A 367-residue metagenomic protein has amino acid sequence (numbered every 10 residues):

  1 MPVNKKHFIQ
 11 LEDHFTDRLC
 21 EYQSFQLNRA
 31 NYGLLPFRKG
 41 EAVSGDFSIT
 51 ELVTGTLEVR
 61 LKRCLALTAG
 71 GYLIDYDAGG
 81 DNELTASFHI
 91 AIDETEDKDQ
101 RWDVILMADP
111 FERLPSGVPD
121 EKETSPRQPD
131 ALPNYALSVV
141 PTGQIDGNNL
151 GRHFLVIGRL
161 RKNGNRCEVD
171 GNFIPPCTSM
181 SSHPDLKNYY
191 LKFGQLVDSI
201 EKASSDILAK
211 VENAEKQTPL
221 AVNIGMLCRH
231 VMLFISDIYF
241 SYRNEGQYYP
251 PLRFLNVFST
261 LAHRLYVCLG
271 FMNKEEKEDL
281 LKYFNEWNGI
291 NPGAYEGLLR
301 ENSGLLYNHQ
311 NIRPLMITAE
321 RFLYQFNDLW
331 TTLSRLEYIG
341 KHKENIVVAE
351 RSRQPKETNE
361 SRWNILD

Functional and structural regions predicted by a protein language model:
M1-R63, L67-Y72: N-terminal "first-domain core" detector
P2-Q23, K98-P110, F193-S199: Long, contiguous amphipathic alpha-helices that act as assembly "spine/axial" helices in icosahedral shell and virion
D17-S24, D75-A78, F111-K122: Short, solvent-exposed secondary-structure capping/transition elements
L61, R101-D103, I157: Extracellular structured ligand-interaction cores
G71-I90: Hydrophobic-cavity lipid-handling domains and compact docking modules
L84-D120: Elongated alpha-helical scaffolds
K122-L261: Mixed-charge (acidic/basic) macromolecular-recognition segments
S241-D367: Extended, amphipathic alpha-helical scaffolds
